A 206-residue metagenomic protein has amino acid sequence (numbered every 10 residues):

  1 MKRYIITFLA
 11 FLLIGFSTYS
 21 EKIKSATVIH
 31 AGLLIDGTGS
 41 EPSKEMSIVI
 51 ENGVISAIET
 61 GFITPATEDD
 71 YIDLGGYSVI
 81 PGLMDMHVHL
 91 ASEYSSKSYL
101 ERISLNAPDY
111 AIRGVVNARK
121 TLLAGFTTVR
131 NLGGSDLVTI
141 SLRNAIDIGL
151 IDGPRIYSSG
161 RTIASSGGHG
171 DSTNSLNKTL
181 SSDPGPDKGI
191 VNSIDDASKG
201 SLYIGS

Functional and structural regions predicted by a protein language model:
M1-Y4: Positively charged n-region of N-terminal signal peptides that target proteins for export
I6-G15: Bacterial N-terminal signal peptides
G15-K24: Bacterial Sec-dependent signal peptides at the C-terminal "C-region" and cleavage site
E21, L150-S206: Metal-coordinating catalytic core of metallo-dependent amide/deamination hydrolases
I23-K24, L34, T38-I80: Histidine-rich, glycine-flanked metal-binding segment
I50, A57, R113-V116, K120 (+4 more regions): Extracytoplasmic/secreted proteins, especially bacterial periplasmic and envelope-associated proteins
D69-S78, I140-L150, I194-S206: Short amphipathic alpha-helices and their capping/turn segments at secondary-structure boundaries
Y77-L150, S166-H169, L180: Metal-associated gating/positioning segment near the N- to mid-region
